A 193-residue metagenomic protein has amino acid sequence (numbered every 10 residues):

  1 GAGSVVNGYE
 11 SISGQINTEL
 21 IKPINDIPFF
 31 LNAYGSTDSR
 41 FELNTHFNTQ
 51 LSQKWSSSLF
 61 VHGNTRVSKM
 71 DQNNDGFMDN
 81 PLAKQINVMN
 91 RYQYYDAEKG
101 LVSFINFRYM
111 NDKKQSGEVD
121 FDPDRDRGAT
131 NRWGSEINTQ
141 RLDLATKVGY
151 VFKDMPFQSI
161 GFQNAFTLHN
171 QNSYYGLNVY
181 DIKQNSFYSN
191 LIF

Functional and structural regions predicted by a protein language model:
G1-S4: Periplasmic N-terminal accessory/gating domains of Gram-negative outer-membrane beta-barrel systems
V6, E10-L31, L43-H46: N-terminal periplasmic accessory domains that precede and gate Gram-negative outer-membrane beta-barrel machines
T18, T45-T49, V88-Y94, L144-Y150 (+1 more regions): Residues on the lipid-exposed face of transmembrane beta-strands in outer-membrane beta-barrel proteins
E19-I21, H62-R66, A165: Generic beta-structure capping elements
N25-F29, F41, Q53-S57, I86 (+3 more regions): Outer-envelope beta-barrel architecture signal
F29-A33, L43-T45, V61, I105 (+3 more regions): One face of beta-strands
S36-S39: Short beta->alpha connector loops
R66-N87, Q93-M155, F166-Q184: Flexible loop and strand-edge segments within Gram-negative outer membrane beta-barrel domains
